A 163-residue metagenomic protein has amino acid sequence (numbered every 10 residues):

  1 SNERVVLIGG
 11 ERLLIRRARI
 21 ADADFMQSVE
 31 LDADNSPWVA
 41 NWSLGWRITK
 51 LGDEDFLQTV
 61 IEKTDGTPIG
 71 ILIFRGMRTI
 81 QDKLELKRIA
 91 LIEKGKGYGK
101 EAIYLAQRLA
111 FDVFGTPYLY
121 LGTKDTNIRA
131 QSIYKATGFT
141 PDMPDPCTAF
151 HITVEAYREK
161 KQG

Functional and structural regions predicted by a protein language model:
S1-A21, E155-G163: Conserved N-terminal entry element of GNAT/NAT acetyltransferase domains
R17-A23, Q27-K94, L109-F114, P144: Acetyl-CoA-dependent GNAT
E93, G97-A106: Conserved acetyl-CoA pyrophosphate-binding loop and the N-cap/start of the following alpha-helix in GNAT-like
K100, D125-M143: Conserved active-site alpha-helix within GNAT-family acetyltransferase domains
L105, L109, S132-I133: Structural preference for long, well-ordered alpha-helical segments within the folded cores of structured domains
D112-G122: Conserved GNAT acetyl-CoA-binding A-motif
Y120-Q131, T148-H151: Conserved beta-strand-loop-alpha-helix junction that forms the acyl-donor binding cleft
